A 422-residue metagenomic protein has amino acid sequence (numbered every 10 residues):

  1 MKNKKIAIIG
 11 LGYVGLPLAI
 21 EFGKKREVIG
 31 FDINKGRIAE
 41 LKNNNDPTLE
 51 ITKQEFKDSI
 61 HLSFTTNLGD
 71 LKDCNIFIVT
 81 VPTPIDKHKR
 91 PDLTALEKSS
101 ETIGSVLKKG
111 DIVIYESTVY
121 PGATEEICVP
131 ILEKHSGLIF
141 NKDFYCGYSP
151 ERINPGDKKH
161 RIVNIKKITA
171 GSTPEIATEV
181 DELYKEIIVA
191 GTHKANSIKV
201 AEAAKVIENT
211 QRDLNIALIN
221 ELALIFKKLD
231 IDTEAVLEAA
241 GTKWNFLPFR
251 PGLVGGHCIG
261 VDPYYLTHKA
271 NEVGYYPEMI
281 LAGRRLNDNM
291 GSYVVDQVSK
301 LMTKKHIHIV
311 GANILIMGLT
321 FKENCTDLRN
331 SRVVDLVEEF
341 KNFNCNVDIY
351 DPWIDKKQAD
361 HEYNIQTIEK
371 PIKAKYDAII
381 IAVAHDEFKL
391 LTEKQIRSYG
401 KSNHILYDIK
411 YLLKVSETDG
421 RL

Functional and structural regions predicted by a protein language model:
M1-L422: Structural/interface elements that position substrates and couple domains in central-metabolism enzymes
